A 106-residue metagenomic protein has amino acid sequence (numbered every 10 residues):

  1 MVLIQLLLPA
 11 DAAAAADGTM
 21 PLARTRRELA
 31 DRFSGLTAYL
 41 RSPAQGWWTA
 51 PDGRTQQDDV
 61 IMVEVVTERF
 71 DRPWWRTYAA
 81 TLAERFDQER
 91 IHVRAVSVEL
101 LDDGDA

Functional and structural regions predicted by a protein language model:
M1-A106: Positively charged, small/polar-rich N-terminal and surface patches that mediate targeting and assembly and bind
